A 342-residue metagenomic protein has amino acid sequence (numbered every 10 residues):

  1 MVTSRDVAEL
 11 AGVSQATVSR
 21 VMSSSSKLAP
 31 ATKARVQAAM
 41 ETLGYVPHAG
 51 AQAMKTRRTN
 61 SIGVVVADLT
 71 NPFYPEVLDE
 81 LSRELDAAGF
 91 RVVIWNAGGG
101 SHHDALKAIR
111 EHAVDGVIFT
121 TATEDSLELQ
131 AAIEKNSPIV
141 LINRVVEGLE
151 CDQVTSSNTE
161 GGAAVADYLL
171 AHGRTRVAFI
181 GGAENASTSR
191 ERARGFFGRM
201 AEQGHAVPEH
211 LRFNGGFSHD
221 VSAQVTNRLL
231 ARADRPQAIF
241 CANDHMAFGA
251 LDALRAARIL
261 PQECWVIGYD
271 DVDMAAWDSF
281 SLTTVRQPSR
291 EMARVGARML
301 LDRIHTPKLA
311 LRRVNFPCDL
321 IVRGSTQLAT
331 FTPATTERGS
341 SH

Functional and structural regions predicted by a protein language model:
M1-N60, E337-H342: N-terminal helix-turn-helix DNA-binding module of bacterial transcription factors
Q15-R20, M54-T70, Y168, R176-A183: Short beta-strand segments enriched in small/hydrophobic residues
A49, V66-E76, I94-H102, R144 (+7 more regions): Hinge/beta->alpha junction and helix N-cap segments in small-molecule ligand-binding domains
S61-D167, A171, L229-A231, R235: Alpha-helical recognition/docking segments in bacterial nutrient-uptake and carbohydrate-utilization systems
A113-T121, A178-I180, R212, A233-N243 (+1 more regions): Periplasmic-binding protein-like
N227-H342: Flexible loop/turn connectors
